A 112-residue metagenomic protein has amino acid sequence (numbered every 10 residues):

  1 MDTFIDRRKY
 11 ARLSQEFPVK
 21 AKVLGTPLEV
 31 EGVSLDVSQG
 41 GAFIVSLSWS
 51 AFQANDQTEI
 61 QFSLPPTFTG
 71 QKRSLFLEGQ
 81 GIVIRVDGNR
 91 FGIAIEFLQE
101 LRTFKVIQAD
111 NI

Functional and structural regions predicted by a protein language model:
M1-I112: Structured alpha-helical
